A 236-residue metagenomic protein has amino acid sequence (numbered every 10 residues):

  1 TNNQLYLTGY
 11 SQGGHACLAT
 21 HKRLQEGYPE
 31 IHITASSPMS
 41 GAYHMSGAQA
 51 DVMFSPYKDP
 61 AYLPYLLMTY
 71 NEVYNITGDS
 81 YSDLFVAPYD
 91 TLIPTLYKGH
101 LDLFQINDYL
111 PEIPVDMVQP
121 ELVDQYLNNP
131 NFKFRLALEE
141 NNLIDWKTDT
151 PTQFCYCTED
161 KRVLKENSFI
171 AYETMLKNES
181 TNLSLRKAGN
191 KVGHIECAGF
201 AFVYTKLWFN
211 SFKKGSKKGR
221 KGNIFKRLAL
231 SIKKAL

Functional and structural regions predicted by a protein language model:
T1, G27-E30, E139-T148: Surface-exposed acidic, glycine-flexible loop patches that form ligand/cofactor-binding and adhesion interfaces
T1-D59: Primarily recognizes the serine-hydrolase "nucleophile elbow" in alpha/beta-hydrolase and SGNH/GDSL folds
N2-L5, I31-A35, T148-P151, N178-L183: Loop/turn elements at helix/coil->beta-strand transitions in domains of secreted/extracellular proteins
T20, T150-T152, L164-L176: Short alpha-helix in the alpha/beta-hydrolase fold that links the catalytic acid
M39-I144: Accessory cap/linker subdomain of secreted extracellular hydrolases
M45, T158-L164: Acidic catalytic loop of the alpha/beta-hydrolase fold
A50, Y126-A137, R162, F169-I170 (+1 more regions): C-terminal catalytic histidine-bearing segment of alpha/beta-hydrolase fold enzymes
T148, Q153-D160: Short beta-strand/loop motif that positions the catalytic acidic residue of the alpha/beta-hydrolase fold
